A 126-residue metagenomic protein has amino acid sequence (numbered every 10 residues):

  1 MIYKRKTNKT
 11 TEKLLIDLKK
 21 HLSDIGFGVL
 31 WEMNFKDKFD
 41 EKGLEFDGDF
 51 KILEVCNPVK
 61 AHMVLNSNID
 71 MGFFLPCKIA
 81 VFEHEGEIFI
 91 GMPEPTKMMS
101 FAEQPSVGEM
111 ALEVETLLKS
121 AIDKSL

Functional and structural regions predicted by a protein language model:
M1-F27, W31: Terminal, regulation- and interaction-focused segments at domain boundaries
N8-T10, C56, F82, P93: Solvent-exposed residues in well-ordered beta-strands and their adjoining turns, especially edge/terminal strands
I16-D17, N34, S67, L117: Short Gly/charged-rich anion-binding patches and loops
N34-A80: Compact, glycine-rich, soluble single-domain proteins
K78-Q104: Beta-strand/loop substructures that line and gate deep hydrophobic ligand-binding cavities in soluble
F101-L126: Well-ordered alpha/beta subsegment
